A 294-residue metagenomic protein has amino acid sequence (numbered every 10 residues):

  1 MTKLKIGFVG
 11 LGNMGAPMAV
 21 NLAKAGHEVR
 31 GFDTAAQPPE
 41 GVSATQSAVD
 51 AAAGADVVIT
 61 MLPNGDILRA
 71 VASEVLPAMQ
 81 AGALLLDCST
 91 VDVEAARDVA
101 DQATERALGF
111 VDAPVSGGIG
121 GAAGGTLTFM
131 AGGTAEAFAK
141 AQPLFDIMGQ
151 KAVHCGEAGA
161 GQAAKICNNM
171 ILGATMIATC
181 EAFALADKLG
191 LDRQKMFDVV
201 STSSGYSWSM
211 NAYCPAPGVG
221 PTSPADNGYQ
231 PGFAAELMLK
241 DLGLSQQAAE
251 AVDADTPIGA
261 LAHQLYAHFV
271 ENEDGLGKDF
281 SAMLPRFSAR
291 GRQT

Functional and structural regions predicted by a protein language model:
M1-M61, A78, I119, H154: NAD(P)+-binding Rossmann beta1-loop-alpha1 motif at the extreme N-terminus of oxidoreductases
L4, A83, L127: Nucleotide donor/acceptor-binding cores
V29, A44, G109-V111, A152 (+2 more regions): Hydrophobic beta-strand scaffold residues
A48-G109: Rossmann-fold NAD(P) dinucleotide-binding segment
L62, V91-N169: Rossmann-fold dinucleotide-binding core
G161-R290: Helical "substrate-binding/catalytic lid" subdomain of Rossmann-like NAD(P)-dependent dehydrogenases/reductases
